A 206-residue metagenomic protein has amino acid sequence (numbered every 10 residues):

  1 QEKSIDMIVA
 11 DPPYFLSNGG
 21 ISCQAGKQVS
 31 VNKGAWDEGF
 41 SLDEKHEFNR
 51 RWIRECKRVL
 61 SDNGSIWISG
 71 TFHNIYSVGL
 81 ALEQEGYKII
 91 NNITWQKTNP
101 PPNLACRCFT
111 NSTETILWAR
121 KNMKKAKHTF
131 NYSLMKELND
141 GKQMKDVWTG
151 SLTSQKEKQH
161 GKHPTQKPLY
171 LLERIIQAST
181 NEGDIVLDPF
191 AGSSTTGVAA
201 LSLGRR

Functional and structural regions predicted by a protein language model:
Q1-R206: Core catalytic lobe of class I
